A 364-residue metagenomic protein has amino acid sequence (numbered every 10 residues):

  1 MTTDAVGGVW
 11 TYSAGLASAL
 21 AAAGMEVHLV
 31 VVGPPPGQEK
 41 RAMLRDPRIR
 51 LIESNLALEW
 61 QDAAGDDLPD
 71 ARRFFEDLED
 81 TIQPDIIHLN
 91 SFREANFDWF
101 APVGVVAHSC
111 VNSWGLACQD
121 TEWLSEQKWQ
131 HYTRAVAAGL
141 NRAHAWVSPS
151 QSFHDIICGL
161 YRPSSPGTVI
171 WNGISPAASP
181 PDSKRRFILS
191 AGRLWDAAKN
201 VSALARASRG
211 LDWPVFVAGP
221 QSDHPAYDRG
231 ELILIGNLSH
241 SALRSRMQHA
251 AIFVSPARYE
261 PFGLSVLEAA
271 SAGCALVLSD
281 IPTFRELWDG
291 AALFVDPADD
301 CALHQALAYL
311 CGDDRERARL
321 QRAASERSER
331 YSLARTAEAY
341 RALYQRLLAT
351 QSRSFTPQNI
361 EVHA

Functional and structural regions predicted by a protein language model:
T3-V6, A22-G65, F153: N-terminal strand-loop element at the rim of the active site of nucleotide-sugar-dependent glycosyltransferases
I86, D98-T121, E126: Active-site proximal beta-strand in glycosyltransferases
V111, S125-W146: Membrane-proximal helix-turn-helix segments that form the acceptor-binding/catalytic region of lipid-linked
L140, S245-A250: Short alpha-helical donor nucleotide-sugar binding micro-motif in glycosyltransferases
N141-R142, H154-I174: Helix-loop-beta element that forms the nucleotide-linked donor phosphate-binding surface in glycosyltransferases
P180-K199, A205-D212, F216: Conserved donor-binding/catalytic core segment of Leloir-type glycosyltransferases
G236-N237, L278, A292-C301, Y309-D314: Conserved acidic donor-binding segment of nucleotide-sugar-dependent glycosyltransferases
R258: Aromatic "clamp/platform" in nucleotide-sugar-dependent glycosyltransferases that forms part of the donor/acceptor
